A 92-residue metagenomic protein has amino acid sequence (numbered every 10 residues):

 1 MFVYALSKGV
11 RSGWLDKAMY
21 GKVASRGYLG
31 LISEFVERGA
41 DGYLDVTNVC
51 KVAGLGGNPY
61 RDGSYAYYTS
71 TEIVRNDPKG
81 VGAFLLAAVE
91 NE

Functional and structural regions predicted by a protein language model:
V3, V10-E92: CBM-like carbohydrate-recognition segments
